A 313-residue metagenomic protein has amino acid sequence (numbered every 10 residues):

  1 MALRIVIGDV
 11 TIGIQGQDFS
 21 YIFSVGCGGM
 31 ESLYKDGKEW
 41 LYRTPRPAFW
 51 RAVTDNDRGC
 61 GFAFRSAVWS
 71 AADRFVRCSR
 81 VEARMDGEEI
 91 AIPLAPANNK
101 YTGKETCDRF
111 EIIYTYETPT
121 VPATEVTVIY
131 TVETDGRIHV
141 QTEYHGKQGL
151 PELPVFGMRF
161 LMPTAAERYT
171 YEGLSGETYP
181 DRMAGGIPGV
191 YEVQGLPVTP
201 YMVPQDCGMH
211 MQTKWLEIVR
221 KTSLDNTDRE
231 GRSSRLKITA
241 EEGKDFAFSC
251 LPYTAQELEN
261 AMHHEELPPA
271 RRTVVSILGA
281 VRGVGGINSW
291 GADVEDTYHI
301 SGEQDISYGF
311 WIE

Functional and structural regions predicted by a protein language model:
M1-E313: Beta-strand/loop-rich accessory regions of lumenal/periplasmic or secreted enzymes, predominantly carbohydrate-active
